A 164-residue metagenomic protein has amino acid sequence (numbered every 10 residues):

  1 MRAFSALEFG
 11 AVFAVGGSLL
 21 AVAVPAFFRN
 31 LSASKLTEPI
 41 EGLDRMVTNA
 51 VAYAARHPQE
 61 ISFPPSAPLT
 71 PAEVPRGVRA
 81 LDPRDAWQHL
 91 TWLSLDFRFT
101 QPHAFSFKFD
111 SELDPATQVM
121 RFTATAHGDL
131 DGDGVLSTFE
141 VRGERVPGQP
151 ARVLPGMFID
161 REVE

Functional and structural regions predicted by a protein language model:
M1-L31: N-terminal single-pass transmembrane signal-anchor helix
I40-R45, A50-F97: Short, glycine/small-hydrophobic-rich surface segments
R98-F109: A short, amphipathic edge element
S111-T117: Short, solvent-exposed beta-strand/turn "edge" segments of beta-rich domains on protein surfaces
D129-L136: Acidic, glycine-anchored loop motifs typical of Ca2+
L136-E164: Low-complexity, S/T/G/P-rich flexible repeat/linker segments used as non-globular hinges and stalks within
